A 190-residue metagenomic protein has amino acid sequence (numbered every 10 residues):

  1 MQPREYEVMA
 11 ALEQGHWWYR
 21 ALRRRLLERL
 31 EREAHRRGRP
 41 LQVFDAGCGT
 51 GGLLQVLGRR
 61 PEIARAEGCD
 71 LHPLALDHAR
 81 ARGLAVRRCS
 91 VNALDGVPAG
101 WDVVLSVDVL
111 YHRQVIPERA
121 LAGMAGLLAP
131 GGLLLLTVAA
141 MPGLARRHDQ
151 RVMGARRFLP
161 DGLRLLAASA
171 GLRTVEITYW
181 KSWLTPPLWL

Functional and structural regions predicted by a protein language model:
M1-A99, V103, V107, R119: Conserved N-terminal segment of class I S-adenosyl-L-methionine
V8, G52-L53, E176-L190: Conserved catalytic loop of SAM-dependent methyltransferase domains
A10, L134-R156, G162-L165: Short, glycine-/aromatic-enriched active-site segment of Class I SAM-dependent methyltransferases
G52, Q114-E118, R146: Short N-terminal helix/helix-N-cap motif within the alpha/beta-hydrolase-1
D108-H112: Short catalytic micro-motifs in class I SAM-dependent methyltransferases
E118-L133: A short glycine-rich, Lys/Arg-flanked "PGG" loop and its adjoining helix->strand segment in the class I
L163-T178: A SAM-dependent methyltransferase catalytic signature shared across enzymes that methylate proteins
